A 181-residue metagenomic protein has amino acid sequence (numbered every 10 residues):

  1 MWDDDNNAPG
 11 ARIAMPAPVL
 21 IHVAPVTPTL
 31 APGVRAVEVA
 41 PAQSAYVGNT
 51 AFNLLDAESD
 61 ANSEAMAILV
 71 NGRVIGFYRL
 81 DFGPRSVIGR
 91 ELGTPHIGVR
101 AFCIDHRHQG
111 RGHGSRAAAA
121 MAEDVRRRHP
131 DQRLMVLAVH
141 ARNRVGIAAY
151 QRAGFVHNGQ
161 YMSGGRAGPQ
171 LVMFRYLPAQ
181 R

Functional and structural regions predicted by a protein language model:
M1-N7, V37, A122: Long, low-complexity, intrinsically disordered N-terminal extensions of eukaryotic proteins, enriched
W2-P16, Y161-R181: Terminal substrate-recognition subdomain of acyl/acetyltransferases
P16-L20, P25-A101, D105-R107, S115-A120 (+2 more regions): Acetyl-CoA-dependent GNAT
D81, V136-A138, N158: Solvent-exposed beta-strand sheet faces enriched in polar/charged residues
D105-R107, R111, A141-R142: Active-site acidic-Proline motif in GNAT/NAT acetyltransferases
G112, P130, G154: Short glycine-rich hinge loops at helix-strand junctions in the catalytic core of two-component histidine kinases
S115, A141-G159: Conserved active-site alpha-helix within GNAT-family acetyltransferase domains
D131, M135-I147, S163-G168, R175-Y176: Conserved beta-strand-loop-alpha-helix junction that forms the acyl-donor binding cleft
